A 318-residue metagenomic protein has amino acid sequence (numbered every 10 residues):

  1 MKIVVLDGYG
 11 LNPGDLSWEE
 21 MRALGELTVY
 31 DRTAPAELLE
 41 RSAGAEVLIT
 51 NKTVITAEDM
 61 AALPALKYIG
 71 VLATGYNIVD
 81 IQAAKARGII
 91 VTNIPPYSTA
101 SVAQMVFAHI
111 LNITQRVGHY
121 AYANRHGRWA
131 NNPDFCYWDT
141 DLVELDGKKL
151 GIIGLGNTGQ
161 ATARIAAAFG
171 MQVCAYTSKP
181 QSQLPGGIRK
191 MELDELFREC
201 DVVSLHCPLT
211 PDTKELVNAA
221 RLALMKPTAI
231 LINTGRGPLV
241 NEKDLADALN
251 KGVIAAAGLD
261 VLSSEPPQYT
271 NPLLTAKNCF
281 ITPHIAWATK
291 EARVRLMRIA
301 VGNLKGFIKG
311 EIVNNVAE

Functional and structural regions predicted by a protein language model:
M1-A45: N-terminal glycine-/charge-rich "phosphate-binding" loop or analogous flexible N-terminal tail
D31, L72-A73, I89-A100, T177 (+1 more regions): Short beta->alpha connector loops at strand-helix junctions that form conserved, small/polar/Pro-enriched
I55-M60, K179-P272: Rossmann-like adenosine-cofactor binding region
R87, P96-K149: Phosphate-binding beta-alpha-beta segment of Rossmann-like dinucleotide-binding domains, i.e., the NAD(P)
V91, T228-E318: Rossmann-like dinucleotide-binding domain for NAD(H)/NADP(H)
T158: Hydrophobic/small residue at the entry helix of a nucleotide-binding pocket
